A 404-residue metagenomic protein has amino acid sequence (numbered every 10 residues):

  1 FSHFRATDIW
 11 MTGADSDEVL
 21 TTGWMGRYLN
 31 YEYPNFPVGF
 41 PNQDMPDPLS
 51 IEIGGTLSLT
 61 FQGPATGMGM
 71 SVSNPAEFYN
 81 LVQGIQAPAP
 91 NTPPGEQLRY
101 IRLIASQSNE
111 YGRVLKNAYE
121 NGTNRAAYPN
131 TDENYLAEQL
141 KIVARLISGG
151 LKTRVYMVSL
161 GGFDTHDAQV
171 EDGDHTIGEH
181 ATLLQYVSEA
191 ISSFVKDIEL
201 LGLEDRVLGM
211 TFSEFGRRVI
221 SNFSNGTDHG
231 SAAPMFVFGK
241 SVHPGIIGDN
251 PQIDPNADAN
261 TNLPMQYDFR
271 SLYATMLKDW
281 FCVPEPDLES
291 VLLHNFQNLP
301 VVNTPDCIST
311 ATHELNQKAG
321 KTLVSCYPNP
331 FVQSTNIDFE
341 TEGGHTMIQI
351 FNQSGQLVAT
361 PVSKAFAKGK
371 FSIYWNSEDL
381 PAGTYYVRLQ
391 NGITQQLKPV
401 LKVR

Functional and structural regions predicted by a protein language model:
F1-S188, K196-L200, I220, V237-K240 (+1 more regions): Feature for exported/extracytoplasmic and membrane-associated proteins, marking the mature portion
M45, H229-S231, N295, T394: A short, structural micro-pattern
T153-V155, E204, F212, G230-A233 (+4 more regions): Active-site lining segments that contact anionic ligands and/or coordinate catalytic metals
I191, V195-F223: Metal-dependent active-site segment of extracytoplasmic phospho-/sulfohydrolases and closely related
S213-P244: Histidine-centered active-site microenvironments of extracellular/periplasmic hydrolases and transferases
T304-K318: Low-complexity, Pro/Thr/Ser/Gly/Ala-rich linker/spacer regions in secreted, extracellular modular proteins
L315-Y327, F331-R404: C-terminal outer-membrane/trafficking sorting elements
